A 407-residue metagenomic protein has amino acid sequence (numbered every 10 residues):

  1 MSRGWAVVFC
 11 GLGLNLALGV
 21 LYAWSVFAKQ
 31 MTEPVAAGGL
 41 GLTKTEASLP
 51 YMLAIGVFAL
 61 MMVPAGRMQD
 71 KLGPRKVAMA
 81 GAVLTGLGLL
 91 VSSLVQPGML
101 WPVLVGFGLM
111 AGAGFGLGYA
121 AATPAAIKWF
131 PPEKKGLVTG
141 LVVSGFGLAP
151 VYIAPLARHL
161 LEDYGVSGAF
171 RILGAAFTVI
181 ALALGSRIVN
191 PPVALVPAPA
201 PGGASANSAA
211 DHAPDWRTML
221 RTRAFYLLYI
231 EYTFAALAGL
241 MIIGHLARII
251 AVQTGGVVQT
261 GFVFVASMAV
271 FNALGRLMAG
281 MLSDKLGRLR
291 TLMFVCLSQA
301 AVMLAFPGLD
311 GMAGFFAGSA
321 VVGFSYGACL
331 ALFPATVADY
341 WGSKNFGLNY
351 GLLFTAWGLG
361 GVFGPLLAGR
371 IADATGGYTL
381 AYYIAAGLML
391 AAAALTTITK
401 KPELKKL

Functional and structural regions predicted by a protein language model:
W24-K29, R217-L277, G364: Extracytoplasmic gate region of multi-pass secondary transporters
M31, L117-F130, A328-W341: Intracellular juxtamembrane helix-capping segments at the cytosolic ends of symmetry-related transmembrane helices
M31-T32, M68-Q69, P155-Y164, I250-A251 (+2 more regions): Interfacial helix-cap and linker-helix signal at transmembrane-aqueous boundaries of multi-pass secondary transporters
V83-P97, S298-D310: C-terminal ends and interior cores of transmembrane alpha-helices in multi-pass membrane transporters/permeases
L100-G116, G314-G327: Hydrophobic core of transmembrane alpha-helices in multi-pass small-molecule transporters, especially MFS/SLC-type
F107-S144: Cytoplasmic helix-loop-helix junction between adjacent transmembrane helices in 12-TM secondary transporters
F146-V193: Helix-loop-helix hairpin linking two adjacent transmembrane segments in secondary transporters
M241, Q259-F262, A266-T336: C-terminal transmembrane helical hairpin of 12-TM major facilitator-type secondary transporters
